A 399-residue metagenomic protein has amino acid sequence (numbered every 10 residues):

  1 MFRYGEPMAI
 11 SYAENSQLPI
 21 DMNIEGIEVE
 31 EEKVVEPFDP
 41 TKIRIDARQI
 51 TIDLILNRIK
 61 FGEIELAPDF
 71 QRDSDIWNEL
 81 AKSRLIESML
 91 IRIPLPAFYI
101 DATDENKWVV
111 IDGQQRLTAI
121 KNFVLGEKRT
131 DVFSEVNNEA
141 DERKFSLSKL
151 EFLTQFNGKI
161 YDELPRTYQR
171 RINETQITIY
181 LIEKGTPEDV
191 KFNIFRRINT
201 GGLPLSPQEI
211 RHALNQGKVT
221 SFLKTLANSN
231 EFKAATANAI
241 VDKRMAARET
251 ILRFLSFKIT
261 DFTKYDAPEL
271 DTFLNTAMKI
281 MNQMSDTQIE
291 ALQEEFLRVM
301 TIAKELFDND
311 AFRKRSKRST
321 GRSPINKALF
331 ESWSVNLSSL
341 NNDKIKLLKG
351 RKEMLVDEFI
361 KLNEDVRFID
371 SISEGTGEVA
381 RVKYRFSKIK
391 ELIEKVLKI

Functional and structural regions predicted by a protein language model:
M1-P7: Short, Lys/Arg-enriched N-terminal segments with co-localized hydrophobic residues within the first ~10-30 amino acids
A9-S16, I20-E25, F38-I50, L54 (+2 more regions): Basic- and aromatic-enriched surface patches that contact anionic nucleotides/nucleic acids
L56-E65: Glycine-rich phosphate-binding segment of PLP-dependent enzymes
I64-E65, L95, P204, F232 (+2 more regions): A general structural signal for well-ordered secondary-structure junctions
I251, F257-I399: C-terminal subdomains that position terminal phosphate/3'-OH groups for nucleotidyl transfer/ligation, primarily on
